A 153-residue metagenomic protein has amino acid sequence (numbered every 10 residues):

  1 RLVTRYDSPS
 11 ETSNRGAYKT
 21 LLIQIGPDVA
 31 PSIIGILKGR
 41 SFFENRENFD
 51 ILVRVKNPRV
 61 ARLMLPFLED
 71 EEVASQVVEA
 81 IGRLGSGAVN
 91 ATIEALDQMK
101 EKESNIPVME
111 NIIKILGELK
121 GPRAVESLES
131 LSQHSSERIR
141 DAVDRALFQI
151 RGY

Functional and structural regions predicted by a protein language model:
T4-P27, S32-N57, R62-E69, A74-G87 (+4 more regions): Structural detector for internal amphipathic alpha-helices that build alpha-solenoid repeat scaffolds
E129-S135: TPR/TPR-like (Sel1-like) alpha-helical repeat modules
